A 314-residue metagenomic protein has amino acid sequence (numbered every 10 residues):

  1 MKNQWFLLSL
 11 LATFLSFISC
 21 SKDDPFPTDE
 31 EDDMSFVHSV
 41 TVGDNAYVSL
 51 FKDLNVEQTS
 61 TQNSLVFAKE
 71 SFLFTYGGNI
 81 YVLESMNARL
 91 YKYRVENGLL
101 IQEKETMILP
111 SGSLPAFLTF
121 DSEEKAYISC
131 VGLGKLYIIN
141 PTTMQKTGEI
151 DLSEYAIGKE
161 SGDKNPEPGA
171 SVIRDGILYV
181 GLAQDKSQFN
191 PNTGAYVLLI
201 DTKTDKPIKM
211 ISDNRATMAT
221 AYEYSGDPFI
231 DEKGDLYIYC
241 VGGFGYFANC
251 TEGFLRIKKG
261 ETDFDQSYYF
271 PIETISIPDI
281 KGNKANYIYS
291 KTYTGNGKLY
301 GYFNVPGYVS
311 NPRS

Functional and structural regions predicted by a protein language model:
M1-V37: Bacterial Sec-dependent N-terminal signal peptides
K22-L109, P115-D121, K125-E149: Acidic/polar, low-complexity intrinsically disordered N-terminal segments immediately downstream of a Sec signal
E31-V37, N79-I80, K125-A126, I177-V180 (+2 more regions): Entry beta-strands of beta-propeller and related beta-repeat scaffolds
T41-D44, N87-R89, G132-K135, D185-F189 (+2 more regions): Short glycine/acidic-enriched loop and turn motifs that connect beta-strands
Q58-F67, I101-P110, K146-E160, P207-R215 (+1 more regions): Beta-propeller fold detector
V66-G78, S111-D121, K159-A170, M218-P228 (+1 more regions): Repeated scaffold domains used in trafficking and secretory/extracellular systems, primarily beta-propellers
N140, N192-D205, C250-T262, S314: Beta-propeller blade signature
K284-S314: Loop/turn-rich, solvent-exposed surfaces of beta-rich toroidal or solenoidal domains
